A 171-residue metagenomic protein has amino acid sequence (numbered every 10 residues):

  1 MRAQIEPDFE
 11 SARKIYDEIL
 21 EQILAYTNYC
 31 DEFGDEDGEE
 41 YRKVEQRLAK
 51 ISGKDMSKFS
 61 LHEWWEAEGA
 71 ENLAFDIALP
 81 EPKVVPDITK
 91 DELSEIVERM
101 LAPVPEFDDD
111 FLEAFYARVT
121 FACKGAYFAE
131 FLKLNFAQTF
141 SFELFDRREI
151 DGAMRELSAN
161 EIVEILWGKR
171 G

Functional and structural regions predicted by a protein language model:
M1-L61: Long, contiguous N-terminal structural blocks used for assembly/anchoring
M1-Q4, Q22, E71-A78, D110 (+1 more regions): A generic structural signal for ordered alpha-helices
P7, I96, L101-F107: N-terminal acidic leader/helix
Y16, L20, Y41-V44, K90-L93 (+3 more regions): Short amphipathic alpha-helical segments that mediate assembly, nucleic-acid/protein binding, or membrane association
D35-E39, Q46-D76, A114-G171: Compact alpha-helical subdomains of small soluble proteins
P80-P82: Aromatic- and Gly/Pro-enriched, solvent-exposed loop/edge beta-strand patches characteristic of beta-rich domains
P105-F115: Short amphipathic N-terminal alpha-helix
